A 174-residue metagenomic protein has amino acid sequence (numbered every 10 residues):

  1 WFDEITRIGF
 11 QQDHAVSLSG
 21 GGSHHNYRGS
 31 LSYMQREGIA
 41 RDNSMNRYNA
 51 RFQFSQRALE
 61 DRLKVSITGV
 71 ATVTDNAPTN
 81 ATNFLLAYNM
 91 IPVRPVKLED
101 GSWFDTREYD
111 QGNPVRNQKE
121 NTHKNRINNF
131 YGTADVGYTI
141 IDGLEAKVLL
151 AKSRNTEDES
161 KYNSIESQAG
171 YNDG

Functional and structural regions predicted by a protein language model:
W1-R41, N80-A81, R116-H123, G137-T139: Residues embedded in well-ordered regular secondary structure
A15, D142-V148: Beta-sheet entry/capping signal
G20-G22, F52, Q56-A58, V136-Y138 (+1 more regions): Residue-level signature of outer-membrane beta-barrel architecture
I39-N43, R47-Y131, K147-G174: Surface-exposed loop/interface segments of Gram-negative outer-membrane beta-barrel transport/assembly proteins
